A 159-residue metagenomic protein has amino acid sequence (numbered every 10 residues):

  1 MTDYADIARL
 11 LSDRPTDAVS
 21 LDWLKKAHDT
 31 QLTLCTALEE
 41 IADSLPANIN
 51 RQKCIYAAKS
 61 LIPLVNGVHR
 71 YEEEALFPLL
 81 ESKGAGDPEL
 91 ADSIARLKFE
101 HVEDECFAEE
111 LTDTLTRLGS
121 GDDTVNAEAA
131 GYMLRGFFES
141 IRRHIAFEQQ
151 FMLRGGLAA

Functional and structural regions predicted by a protein language model:
M1-A159: Small-residue-biased structural context
